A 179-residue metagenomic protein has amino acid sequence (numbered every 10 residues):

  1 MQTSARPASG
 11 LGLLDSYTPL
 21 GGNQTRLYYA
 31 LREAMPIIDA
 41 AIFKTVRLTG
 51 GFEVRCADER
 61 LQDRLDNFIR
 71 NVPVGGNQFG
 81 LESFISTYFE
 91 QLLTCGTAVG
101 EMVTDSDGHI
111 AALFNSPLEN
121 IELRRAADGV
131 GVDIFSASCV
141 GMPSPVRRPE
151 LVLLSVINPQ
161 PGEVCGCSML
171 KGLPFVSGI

Functional and structural regions predicted by a protein language model:
M1-I179: Structured, contiguous alpha/beta core segments that scaffold functional sites
